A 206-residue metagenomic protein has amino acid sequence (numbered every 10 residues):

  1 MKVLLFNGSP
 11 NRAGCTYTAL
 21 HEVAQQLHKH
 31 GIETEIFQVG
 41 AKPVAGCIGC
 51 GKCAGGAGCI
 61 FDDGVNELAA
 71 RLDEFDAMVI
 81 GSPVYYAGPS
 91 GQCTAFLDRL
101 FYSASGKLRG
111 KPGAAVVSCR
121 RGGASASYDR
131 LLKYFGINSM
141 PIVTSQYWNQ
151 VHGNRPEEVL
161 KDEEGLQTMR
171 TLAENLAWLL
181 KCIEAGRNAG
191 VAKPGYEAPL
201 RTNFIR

Functional and structural regions predicted by a protein language model:
K2-H30: N-terminal beta1-alpha1 ligand-phosphate binding loop
Q25-I32, A77, F101-S105, K133-M140 (+1 more regions): Generic secondary-structure signature for well-ordered alpha-helical cores
I32-K42: A short beta-strand-loop structural module common to alpha/beta enzyme folds
K42-L72, E197-R206: Cysteine-cluster motifs in flexible loop/terminal segments that predominantly coordinate metals
G55-Y147: Helix-loop-strand module that forms the ligand-binding subsite of alpha/beta enzymes
P141-R206: Glycine-rich phosphate/pyrophosphate-binding loop and the adjoining helix
